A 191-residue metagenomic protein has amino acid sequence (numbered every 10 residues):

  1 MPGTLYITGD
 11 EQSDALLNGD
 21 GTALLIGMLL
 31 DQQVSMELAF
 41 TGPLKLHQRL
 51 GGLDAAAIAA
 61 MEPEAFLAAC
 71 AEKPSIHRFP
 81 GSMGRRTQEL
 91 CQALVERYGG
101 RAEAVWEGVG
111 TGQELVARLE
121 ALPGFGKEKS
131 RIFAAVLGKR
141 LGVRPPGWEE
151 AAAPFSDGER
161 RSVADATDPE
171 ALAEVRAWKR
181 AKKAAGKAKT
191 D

Functional and structural regions predicted by a protein language model:
M1-A15, G19, G112-E120, K127-D191: C-terminal accessory module of base-excision DNA glycosylases/AP lyases that mediates lesion recognition and DNA
M1-D10, T22-A23, G42, G51 (+1 more regions): Domain-scale selection of a single, long terminal region that carries the protein's primary operational module
Q12-A23, Q33-S35, H77-S82: Structural motif
L25-L29: Short, aromatic/basic-rich helix-turn unit that serves as a nucleic-acid recognition element
Q33-L38, G51, V95-Y98, L141: Short alpha-helix boundary/capping elements
F40-L46: Short Gly/aromatic-enriched secondary-structure transition segments
L50-A121: Alpha-helical ds-nucleic-acid-binding substructure associated with the helix-hairpin-helix region of base-excision DNA
